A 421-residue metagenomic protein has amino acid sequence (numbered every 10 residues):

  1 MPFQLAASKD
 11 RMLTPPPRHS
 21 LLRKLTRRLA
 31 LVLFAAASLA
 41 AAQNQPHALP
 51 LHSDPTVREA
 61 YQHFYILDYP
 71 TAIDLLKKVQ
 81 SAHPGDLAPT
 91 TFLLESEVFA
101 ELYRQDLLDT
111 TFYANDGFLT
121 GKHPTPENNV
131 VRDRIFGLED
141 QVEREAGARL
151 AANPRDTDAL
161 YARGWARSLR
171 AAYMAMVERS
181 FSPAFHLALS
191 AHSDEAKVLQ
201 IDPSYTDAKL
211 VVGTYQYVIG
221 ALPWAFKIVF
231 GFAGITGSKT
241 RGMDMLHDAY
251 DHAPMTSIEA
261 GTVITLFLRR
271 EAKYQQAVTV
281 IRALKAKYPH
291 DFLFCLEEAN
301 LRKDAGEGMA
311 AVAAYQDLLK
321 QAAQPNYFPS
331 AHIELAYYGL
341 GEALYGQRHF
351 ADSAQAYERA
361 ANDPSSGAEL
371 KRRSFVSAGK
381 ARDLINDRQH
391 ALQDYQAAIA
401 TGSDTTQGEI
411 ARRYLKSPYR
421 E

Functional and structural regions predicted by a protein language model:
N44-E59, H63-L75, G85, S96-R155 (+3 more regions): Short coil/linker segments at helix-helix boundaries
P50-T56, P223-W224, A253-G261, Y288-E297 (+2 more regions): Generic helix N-cap/helix-start motif at coil->alpha-helix transitions
S81, S193, Y250-D251, R282 (+4 more regions): Amphipathic alpha-helical segments of tetratricopeptide repeats
D86-L87, D156, Y205, T256-S257 (+3 more regions): Residue-level recognition of tetratricopeptide repeat
H192, A196, G234-D244, L319-K320 (+1 more regions): TPR/TPR-like (Sel1-like) alpha-helical repeat modules
S257-R269, L301-M309, Q316, A322-A368: Alpha-helical adaptor scaffolds
